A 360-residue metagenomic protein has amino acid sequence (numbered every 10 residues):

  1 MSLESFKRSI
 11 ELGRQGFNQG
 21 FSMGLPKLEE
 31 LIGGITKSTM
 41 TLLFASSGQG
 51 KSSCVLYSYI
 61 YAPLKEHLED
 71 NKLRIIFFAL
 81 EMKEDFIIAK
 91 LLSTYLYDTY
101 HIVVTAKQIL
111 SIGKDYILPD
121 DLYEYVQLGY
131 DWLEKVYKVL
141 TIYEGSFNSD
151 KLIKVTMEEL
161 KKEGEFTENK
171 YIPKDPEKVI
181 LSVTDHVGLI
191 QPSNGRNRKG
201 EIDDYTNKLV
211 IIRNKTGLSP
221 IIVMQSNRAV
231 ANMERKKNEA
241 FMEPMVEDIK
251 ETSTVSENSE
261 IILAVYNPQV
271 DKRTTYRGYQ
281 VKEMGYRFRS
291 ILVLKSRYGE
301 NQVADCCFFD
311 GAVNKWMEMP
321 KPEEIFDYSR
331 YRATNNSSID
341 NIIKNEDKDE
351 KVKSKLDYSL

Functional and structural regions predicted by a protein language model:
M1-Y100, L128-Y130, L356-L360: The Walker A/P-loop phosphate-binding site
L3-S5, Y97-V103, D131-E134, D150 (+3 more regions): C-terminal regions of RecA-like/P-loop NTPase motor modules
F17, T141, Q191-D203, E234-E243: Flexible beta-alpha connector loops of hexameric P-loop NTPases
E30, E66-E177, C306, D340 (+1 more regions): Cytosolic-facing regulatory segments adjacent to core modules
L42, I180-D185, I221, L263: Structural motif
I76, I172-I212: Helical hairpin unit composed of two closely spaced alpha helices linked by a short loop
F77, V183-T184, L218-Q225: Structural recognition of the conserved hydrophobic beta-strand(s) that form the central parallel beta-sheet of P-loop
L189, Q225-V230: Signature of the SF2 helicase/ATPase Hel1-core->accessory helical subdomain module
